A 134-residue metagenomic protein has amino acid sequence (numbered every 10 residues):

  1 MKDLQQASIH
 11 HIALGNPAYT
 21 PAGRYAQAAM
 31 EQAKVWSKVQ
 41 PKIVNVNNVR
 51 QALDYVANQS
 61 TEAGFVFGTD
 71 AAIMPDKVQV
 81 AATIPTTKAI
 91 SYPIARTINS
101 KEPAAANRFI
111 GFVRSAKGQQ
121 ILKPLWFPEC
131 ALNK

Functional and structural regions predicted by a protein language model:
M1-K134: Exported/periplasmic ABC-transporter solute-binding proteins
